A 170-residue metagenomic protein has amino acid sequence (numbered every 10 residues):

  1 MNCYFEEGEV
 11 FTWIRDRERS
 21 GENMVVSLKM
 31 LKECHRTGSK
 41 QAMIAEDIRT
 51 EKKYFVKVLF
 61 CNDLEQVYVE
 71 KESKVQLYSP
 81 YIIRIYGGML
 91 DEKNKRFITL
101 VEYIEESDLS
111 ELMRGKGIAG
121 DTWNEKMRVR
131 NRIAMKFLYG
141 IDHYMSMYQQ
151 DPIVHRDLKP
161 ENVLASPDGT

Functional and structural regions predicted by a protein language model:
M1-V26: Juxta-kinase regulatory segment immediately upstream of eukaryotic protein kinase catalytic domains
G38-V67: ATP-binding glycine-rich loop module of kinase domains
E72-P80: Structural motif at the C-terminus of the N-lobe alphaC helix and the adjacent alphaC-beta4 loop of the Hanks-type
R84-F97: Short beta-strand micro-motifs within the conserved protein kinase catalytic domain, predominantly in the N-lobe
N94-D108: Conserved short submotifs of the Hanks-type protein kinase catalytic core that shape the nucleotide-binding pocket
I104-I118: Structural motif in protein kinase domains
K116-I133: Activation segment of protein kinase catalytic domains, centered on the conserved DFG
M145-S166: Catalytic-loop of the protein kinase fold
